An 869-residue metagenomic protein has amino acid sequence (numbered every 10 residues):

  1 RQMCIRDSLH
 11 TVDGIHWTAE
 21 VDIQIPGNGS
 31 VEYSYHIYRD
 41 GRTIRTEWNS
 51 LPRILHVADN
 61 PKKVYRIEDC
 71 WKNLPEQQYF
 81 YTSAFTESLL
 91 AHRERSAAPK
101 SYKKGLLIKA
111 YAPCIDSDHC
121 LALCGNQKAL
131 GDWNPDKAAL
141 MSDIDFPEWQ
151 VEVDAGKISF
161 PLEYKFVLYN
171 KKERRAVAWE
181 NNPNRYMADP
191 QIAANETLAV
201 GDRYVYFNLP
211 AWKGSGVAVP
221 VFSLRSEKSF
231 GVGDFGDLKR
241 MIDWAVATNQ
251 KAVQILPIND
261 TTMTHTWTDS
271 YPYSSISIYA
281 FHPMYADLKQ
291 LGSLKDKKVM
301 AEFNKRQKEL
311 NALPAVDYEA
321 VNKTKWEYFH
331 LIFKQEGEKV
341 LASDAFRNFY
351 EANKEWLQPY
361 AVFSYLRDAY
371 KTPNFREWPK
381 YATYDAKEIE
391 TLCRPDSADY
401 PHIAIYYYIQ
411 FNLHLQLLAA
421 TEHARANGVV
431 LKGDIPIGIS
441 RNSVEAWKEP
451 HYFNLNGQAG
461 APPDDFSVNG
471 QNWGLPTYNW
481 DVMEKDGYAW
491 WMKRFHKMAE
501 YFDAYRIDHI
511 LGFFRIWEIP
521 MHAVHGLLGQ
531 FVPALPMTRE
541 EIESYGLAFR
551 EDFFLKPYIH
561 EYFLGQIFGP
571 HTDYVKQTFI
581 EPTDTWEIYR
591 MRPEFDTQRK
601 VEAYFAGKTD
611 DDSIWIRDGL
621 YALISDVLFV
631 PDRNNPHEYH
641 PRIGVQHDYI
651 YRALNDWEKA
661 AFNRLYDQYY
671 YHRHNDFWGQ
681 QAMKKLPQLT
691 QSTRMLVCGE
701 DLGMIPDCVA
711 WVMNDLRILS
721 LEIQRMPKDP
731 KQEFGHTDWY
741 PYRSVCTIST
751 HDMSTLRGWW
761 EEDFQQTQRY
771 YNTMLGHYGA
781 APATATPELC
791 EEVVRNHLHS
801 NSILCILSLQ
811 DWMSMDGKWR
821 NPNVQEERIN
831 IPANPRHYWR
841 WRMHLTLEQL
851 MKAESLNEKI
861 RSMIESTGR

Functional and structural regions predicted by a protein language model:
R1-Q2, R6-S30, Y38-A58, L107 (+4 more regions): Aromatic-rich carbohydrate-binding modules that target alpha-glucans
K63-Y65: Catalytic "initiation/cleavage/transfer" segments centered on a nucleophilic residue and adjacent nucleic-acid-engaging
I67-W71: Boundary detector for helix-to-coil junctions that initiate low-complexity/charged tails
L74-P75: Primarily marks secretory-pathway-exposed extracellular/lumenal segments that are disulfide- and glycosylation-prone
F80-K103, L107, D154-K157, A188-R869: Catalytic cores of glycan-processing enzymes that make or break glycosidic bonds
